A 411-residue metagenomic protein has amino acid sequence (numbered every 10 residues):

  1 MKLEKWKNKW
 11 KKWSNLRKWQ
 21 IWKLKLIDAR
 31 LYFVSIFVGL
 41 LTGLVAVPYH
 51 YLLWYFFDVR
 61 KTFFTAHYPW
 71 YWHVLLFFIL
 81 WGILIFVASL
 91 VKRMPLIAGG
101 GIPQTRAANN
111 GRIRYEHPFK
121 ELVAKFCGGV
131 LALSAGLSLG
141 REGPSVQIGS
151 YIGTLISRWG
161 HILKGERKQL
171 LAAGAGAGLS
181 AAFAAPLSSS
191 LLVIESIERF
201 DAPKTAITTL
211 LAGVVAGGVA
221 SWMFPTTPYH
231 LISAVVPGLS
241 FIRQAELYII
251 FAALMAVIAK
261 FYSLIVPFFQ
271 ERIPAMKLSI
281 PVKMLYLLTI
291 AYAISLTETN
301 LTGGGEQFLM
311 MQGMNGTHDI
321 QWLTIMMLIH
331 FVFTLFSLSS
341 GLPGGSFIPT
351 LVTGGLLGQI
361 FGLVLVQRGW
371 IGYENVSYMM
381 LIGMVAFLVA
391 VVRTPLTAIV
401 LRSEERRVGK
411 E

Functional and structural regions predicted by a protein language model:
M1-E411: Alpha-helical transmembrane segments and immediately membrane-proximal extracytoplasmic
